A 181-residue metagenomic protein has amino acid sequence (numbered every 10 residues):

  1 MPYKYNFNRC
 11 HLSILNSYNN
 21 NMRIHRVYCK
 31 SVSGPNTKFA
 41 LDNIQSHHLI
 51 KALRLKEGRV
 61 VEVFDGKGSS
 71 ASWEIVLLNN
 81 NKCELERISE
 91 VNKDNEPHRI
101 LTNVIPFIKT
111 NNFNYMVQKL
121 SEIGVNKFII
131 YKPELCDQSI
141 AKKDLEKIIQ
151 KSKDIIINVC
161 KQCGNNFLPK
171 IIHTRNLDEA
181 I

Functional and structural regions predicted by a protein language model:
Y3, I14-K93, L145: N-terminal positively charged helical leader segments and presequences
D94-I181: RNA substrate-binding interface of SAM-dependent RNA methyltransferases
